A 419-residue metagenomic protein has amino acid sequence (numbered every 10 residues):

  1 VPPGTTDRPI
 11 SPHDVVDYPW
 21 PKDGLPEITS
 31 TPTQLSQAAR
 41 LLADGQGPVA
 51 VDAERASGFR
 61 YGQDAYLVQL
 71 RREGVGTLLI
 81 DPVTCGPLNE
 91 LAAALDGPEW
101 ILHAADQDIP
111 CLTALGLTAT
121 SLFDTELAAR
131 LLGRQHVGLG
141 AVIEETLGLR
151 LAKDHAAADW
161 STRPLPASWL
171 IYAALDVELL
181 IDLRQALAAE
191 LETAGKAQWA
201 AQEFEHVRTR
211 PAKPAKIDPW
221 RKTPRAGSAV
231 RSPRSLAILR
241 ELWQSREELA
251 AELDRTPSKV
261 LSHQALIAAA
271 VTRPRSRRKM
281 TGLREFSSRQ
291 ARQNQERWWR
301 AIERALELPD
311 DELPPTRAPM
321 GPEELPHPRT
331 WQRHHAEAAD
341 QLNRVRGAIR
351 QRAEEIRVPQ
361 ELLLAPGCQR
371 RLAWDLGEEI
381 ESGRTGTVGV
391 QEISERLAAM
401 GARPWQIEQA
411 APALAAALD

Functional and structural regions predicted by a protein language model:
V1-V49, A53: N-terminal accessory regions of nucleic-acid-interacting proteins
R8-D14, Y18-I28, Q69, E73-E90 (+4 more regions): Active-site-proximal helix-loop-helix substrate-binding element of RNase H-like nuclease domains
R60-Q63: Short glycine/proline-enriched turns and hinge-like loops at secondary-structure junctions
A167, L187-D419: Accessory DNA-binding and partner-docking regions appended to nucleic-acid-acting proteins, especially the terminal
